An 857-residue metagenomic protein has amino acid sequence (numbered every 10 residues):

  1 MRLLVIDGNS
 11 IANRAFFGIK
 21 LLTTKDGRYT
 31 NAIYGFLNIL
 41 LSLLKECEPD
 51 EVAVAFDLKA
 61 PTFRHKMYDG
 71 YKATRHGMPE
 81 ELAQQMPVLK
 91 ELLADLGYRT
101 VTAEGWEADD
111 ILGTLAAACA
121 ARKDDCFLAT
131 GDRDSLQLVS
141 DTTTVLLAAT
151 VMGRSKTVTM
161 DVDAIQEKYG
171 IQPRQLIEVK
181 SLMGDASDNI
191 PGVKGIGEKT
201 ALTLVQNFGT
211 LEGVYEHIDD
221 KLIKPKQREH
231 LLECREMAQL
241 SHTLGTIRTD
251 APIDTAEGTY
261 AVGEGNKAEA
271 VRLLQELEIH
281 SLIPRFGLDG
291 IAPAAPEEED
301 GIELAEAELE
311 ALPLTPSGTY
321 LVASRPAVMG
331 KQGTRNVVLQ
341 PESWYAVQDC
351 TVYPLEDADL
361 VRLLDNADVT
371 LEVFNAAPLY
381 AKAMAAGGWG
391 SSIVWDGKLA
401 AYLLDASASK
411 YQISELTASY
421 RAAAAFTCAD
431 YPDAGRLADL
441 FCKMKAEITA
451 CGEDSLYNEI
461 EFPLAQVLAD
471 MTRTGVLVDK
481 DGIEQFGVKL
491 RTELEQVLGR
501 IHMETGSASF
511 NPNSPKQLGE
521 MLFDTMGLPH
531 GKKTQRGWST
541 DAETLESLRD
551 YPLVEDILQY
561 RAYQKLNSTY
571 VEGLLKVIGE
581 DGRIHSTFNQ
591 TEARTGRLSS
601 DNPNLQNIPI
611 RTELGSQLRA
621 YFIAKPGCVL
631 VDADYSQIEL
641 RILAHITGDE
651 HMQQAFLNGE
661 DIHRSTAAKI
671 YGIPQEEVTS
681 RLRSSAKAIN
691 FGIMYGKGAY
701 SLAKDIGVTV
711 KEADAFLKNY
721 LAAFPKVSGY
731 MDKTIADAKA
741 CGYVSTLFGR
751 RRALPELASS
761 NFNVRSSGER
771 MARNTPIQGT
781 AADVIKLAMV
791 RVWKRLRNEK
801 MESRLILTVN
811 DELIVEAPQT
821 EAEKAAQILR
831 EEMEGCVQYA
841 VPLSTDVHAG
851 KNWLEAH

Functional and structural regions predicted by a protein language model:
M1-R99, D732, T746, S759: Domain-level signal for Mg2+-assisted phosphodiester chemistry and nucleotide/NA-binding surfaces in nucleic-acid
V5-S10, L128-G131, S135-D163, W389-A406 (+3 more regions): Conserved beta-strand -> loop -> alpha-helix junction used to position metal-binding or nucleic-acid-contacting
L22-T24, A73-I253: Extended two-metal-dependent nuclease catalytic cores across DNA- and RNA-processing enzymes
E51, G105-E107, G131, E303-A305 (+3 more regions): Conserved DEDDh/DEDDy metal-dependent 3′-5′ exonuclease domain
C234-L355, R436-I610, V629, E639 (+5 more regions): Conserved "right-hand" nucleotidyltransferase catalytic core of DNA-directed polymerases
K398-T427, A434-R436, Q590-Q675: Function-dense linear segments that define catalytic or interfacial modules in macromolecule-processing proteins
R473, H585-S586, Q590-A593, A668-M801 (+3 more regions): Conserved catalytic core of nucleic-acid polymerases
T492-G499, M503, S507-V554, A722-R770 (+3 more regions): C-terminal polymerase-core module
